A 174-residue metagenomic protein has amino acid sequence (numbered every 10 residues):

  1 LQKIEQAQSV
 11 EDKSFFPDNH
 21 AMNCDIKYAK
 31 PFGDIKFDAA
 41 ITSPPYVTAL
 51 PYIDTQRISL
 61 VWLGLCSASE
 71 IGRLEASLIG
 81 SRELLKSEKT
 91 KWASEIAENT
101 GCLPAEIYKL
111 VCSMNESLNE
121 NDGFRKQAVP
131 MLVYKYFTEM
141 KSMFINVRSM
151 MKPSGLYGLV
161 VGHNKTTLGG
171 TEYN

Functional and structural regions predicted by a protein language model:
L1-I41, Y46-G155, N164-N174: Class I S-adenosyl-L-methionine-dependent methyltransferase catalytic core
